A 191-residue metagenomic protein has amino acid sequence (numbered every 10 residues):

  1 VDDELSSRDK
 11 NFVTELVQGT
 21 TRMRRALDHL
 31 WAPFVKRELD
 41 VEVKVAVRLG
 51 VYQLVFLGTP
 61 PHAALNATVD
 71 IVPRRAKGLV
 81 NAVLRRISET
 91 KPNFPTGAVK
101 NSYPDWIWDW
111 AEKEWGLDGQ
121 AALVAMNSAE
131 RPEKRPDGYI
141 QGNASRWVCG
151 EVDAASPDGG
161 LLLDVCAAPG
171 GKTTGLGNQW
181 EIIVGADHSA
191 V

Functional and structural regions predicted by a protein language model:
V1-G138, Q179: Class I Rossmann-like S-adenosyl-L-methionine
E133-V191: Rossmann-like S-adenosyl-L-methionine
